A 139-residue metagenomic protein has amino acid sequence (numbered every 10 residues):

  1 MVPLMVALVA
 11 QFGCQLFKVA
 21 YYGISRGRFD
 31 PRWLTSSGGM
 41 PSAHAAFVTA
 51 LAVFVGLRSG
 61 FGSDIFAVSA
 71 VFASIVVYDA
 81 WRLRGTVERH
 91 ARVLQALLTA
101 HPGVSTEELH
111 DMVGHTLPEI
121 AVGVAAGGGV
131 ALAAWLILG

Functional and structural regions predicted by a protein language model:
M1-V9: Hydrophobic transmembrane alpha-helical segments in integral membrane proteins
L8, F12-V19, F29-G139: Membrane-embedded catalytic cores of phosphoryl/pyrophosphoryl-handling enzymes
